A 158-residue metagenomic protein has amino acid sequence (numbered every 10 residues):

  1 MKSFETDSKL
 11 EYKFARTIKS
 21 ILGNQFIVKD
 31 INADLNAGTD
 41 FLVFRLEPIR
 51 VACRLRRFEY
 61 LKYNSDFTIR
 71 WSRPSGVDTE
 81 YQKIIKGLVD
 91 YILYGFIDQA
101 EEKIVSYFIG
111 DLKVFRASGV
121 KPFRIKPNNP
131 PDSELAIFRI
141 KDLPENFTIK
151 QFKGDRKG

Functional and structural regions predicted by a protein language model:
M1-L35, F44, R57: Acidic-basic catalytic patches of nuclease active cores, encompassing PD-(D/E)XK and other metal-cofactor nuclease
K2, I97-G158: Non-catalytic C-terminal interaction segments of nucleic acid-processing enzymes
A33, L42-V43, Q82-K86: Short, conserved, surface-exposed binding loops centered on an aromatic residue
F41-L61: Conserved catalytic cores of phosphodiester-cleaving nucleases, focusing on short active-site segments
F44, R70-S72, G110: A structural detector for beta-sheet-dominated domains
R54-E102: Catalytic cores of nucleic-acid endonucleases
